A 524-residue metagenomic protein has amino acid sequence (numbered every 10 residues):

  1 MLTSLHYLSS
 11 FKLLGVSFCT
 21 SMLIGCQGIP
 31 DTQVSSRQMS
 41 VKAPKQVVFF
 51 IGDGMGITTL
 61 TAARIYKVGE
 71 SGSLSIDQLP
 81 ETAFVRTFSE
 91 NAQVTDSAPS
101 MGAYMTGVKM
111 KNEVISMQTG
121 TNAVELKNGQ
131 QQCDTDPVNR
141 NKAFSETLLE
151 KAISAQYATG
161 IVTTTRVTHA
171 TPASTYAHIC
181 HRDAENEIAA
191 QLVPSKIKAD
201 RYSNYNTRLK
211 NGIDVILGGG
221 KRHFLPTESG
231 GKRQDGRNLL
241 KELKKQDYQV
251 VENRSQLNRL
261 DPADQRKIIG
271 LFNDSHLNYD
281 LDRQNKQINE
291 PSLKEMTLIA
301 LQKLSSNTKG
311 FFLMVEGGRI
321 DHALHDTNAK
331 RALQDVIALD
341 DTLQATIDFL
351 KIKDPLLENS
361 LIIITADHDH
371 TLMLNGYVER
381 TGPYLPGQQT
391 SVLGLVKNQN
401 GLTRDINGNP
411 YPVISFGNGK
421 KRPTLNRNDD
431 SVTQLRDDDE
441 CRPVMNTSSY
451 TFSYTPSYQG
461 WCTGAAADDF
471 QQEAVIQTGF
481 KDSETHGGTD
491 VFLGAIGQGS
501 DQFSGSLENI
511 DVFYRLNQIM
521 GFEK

Functional and structural regions predicted by a protein language model:
L2-G15: Bacterial N-terminal signal peptides that target proteins for export
I24-G25: C-terminal motif of bacterial Sec signal peptides marking the signal peptidase cleavage site
P30-V41: Short, low-complexity, disordered segments immediately C-terminal to signal peptides in bacterial exported proteins
K42-T59, R64, R140-A155: Active-site-adjacent structural elements in enzyme catalytic domains
P44-Q46, M55-T61, I65-G107, K111 (+1 more regions): A post-motif C-terminal structural segment
F49-F50, I161, I364: Structural beta-sheet core signal
K111-N206: Extracytoplasmic mature domains of secreted/periplasmic and thylakoid-lumen proteins
